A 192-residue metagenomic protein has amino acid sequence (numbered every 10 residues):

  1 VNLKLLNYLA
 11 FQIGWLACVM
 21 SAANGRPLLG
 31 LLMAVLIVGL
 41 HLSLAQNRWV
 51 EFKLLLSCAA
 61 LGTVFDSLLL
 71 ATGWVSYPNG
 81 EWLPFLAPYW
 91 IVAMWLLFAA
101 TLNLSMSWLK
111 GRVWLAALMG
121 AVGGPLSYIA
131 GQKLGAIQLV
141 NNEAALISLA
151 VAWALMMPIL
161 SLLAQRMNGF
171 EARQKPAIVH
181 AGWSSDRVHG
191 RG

Functional and structural regions predicted by a protein language model:
V1-G192: Aromatic-rich, lipid-facing transmembrane alpha helices and their immediate juxtamembrane interface loops in integral
